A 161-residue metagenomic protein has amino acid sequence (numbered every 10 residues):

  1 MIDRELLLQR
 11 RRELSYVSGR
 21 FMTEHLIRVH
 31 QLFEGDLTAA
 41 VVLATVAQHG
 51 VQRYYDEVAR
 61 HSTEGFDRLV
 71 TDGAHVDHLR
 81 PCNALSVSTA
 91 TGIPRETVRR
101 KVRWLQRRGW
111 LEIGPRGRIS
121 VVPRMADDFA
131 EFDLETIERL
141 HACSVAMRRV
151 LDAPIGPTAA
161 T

Functional and structural regions predicted by a protein language model:
M1-Q48: N-terminal leader segment of winged-helix/HTH proteins
T38, R80-N83, V98-K101: Amphipathic alpha-helical interface surfaces
V41-R80: Short helix->loop/beta-hairpin flanking segments within DNA-binding domains
F66-V70, N83, W110, P115-R139: Short, cationic-aromatic polyanion-contact patches
A74, L79-T89, L105: A short alpha-helical element within helix-turn-helix/winged-helix DNA-binding domains across DNA-binding proteins
V87, V98-K101, L111-E112: Conserved catalytic-core segments centered on acid/base and nucleophilic motifs
G92-R107: Short amphipathic alpha-helical interaction segments
D127-A159: Short, amphipathic alpha-helical interaction segments positioned at domain boundaries
